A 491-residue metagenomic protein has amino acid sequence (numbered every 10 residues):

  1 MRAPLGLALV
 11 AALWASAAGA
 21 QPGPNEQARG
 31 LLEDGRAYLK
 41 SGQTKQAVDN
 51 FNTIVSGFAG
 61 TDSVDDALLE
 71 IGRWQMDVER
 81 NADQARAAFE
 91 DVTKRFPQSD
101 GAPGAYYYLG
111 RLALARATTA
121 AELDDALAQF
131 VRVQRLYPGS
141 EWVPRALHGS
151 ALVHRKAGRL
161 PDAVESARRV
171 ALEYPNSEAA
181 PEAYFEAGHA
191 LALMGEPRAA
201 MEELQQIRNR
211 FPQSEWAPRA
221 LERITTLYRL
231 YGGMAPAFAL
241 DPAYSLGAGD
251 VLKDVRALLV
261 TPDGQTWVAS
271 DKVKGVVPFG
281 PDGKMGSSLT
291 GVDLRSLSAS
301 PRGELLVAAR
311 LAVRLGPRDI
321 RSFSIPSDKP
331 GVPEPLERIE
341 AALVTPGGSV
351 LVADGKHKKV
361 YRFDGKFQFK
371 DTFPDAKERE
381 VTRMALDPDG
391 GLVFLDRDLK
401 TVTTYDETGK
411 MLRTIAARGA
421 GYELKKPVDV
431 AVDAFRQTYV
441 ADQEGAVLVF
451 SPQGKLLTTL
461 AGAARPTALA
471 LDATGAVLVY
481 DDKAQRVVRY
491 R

Functional and structural regions predicted by a protein language model:
M1, A17-L311, G316-E340, T345-A417 (+2 more regions): Acidic, polar-rich low-complexity tracts and alpha-helical solenoid repeat scaffolds
P4-S16: Bacterial N-terminal signal peptides
